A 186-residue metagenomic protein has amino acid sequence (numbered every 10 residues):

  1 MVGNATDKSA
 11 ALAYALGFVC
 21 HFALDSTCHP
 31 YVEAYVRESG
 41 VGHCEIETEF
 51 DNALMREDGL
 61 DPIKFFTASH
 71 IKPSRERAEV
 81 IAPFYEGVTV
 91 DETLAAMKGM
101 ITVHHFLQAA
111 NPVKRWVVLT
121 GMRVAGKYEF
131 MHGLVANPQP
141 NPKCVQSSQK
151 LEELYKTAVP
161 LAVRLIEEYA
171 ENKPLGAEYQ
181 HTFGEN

Functional and structural regions predicted by a protein language model:
M1-L16, F22-N186: N-terminal leader/auxiliary helical segments
